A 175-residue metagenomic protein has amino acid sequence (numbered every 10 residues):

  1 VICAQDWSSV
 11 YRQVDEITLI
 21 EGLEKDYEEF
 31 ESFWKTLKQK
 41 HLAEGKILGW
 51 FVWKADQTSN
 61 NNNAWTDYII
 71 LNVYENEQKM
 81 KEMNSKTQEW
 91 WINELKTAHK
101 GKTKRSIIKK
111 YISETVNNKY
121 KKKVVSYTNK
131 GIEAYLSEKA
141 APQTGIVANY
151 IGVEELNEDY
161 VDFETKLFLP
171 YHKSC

Functional and structural regions predicted by a protein language model:
C3-N93, G101-C175: Short S/T/G/P-rich N-terminal loop/turn motif that feeds into the first structured element of a domain
